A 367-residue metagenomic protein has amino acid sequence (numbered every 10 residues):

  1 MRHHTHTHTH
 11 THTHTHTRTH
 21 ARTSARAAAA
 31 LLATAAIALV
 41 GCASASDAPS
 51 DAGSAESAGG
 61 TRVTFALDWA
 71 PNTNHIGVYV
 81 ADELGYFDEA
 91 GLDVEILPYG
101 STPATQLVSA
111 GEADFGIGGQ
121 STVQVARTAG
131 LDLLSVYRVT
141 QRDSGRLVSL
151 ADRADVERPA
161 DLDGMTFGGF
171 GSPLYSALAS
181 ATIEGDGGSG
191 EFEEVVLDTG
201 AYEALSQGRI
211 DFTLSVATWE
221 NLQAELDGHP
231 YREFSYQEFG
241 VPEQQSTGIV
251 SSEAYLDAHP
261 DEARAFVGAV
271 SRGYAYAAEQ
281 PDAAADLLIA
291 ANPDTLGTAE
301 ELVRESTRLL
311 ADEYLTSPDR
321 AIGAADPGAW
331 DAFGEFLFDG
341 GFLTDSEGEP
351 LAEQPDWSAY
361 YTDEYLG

Functional and structural regions predicted by a protein language model:
M1-V40: Sec-dependent bacterial lipoprotein signal peptides
L39-A55: Bacterial lipoprotein signal-peptidase II cleavage site
A55-L197, Y202-Q207, D211-S215: Short, glycine-/small- and polar/acidic-enriched structural segments that line small-molecule recognition paths
A90-L92, G171-E193, G268-V303, L351-D356: Ligand-binding clefts/hinges and TM-proximal coupling segments of bilobed small-molecule sensing domains
L133-T140, E193, H229-E243: Short beta-strand->loop
R146-V156, Q245-D261: A bilobed periplasmic-binding-protein/Venus flytrap-type ligand-binding module shared by bacterial periplasmic
H259-G340: Secondary-structure end/capping motifs
W330-G367: Conserved C-terminal helix/tail region of periplasmic/extracytoplasmic solute-binding proteins
